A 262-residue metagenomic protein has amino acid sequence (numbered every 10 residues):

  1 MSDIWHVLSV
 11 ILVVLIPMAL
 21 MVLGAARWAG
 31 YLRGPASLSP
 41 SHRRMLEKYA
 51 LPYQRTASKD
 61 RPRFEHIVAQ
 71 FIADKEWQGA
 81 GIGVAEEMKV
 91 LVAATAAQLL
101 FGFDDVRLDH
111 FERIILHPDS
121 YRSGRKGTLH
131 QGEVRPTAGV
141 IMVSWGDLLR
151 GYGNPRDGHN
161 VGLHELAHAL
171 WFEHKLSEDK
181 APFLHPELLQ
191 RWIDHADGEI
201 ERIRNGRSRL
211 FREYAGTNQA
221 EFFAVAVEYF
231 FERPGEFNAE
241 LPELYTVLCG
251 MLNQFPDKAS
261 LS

Functional and structural regions predicted by a protein language model:
M1-P35: N-terminal signal-anchor transmembrane alpha helix of single-pass membrane proteins, serving as the membrane-anchoring
A25-G81: N-terminal topogenic membrane-targeting module
A57, D157-H174, A224: Active-site recognition of the HExxH zinc-binding catalytic motif
D60-I72, E76, A80-L100, D104-H110 (+1 more regions): Peri-catalytic and regulatory segments of divalent metal-dependent proteins
I72, K89-D104, D119-V143, D147-G153 (+1 more regions): Metalloprotease/metallohydrolase-associated module, dominated by Zn2+-dependent proteases
E112-I114, G139-I141, H159: Generic beta-strand structural signal
